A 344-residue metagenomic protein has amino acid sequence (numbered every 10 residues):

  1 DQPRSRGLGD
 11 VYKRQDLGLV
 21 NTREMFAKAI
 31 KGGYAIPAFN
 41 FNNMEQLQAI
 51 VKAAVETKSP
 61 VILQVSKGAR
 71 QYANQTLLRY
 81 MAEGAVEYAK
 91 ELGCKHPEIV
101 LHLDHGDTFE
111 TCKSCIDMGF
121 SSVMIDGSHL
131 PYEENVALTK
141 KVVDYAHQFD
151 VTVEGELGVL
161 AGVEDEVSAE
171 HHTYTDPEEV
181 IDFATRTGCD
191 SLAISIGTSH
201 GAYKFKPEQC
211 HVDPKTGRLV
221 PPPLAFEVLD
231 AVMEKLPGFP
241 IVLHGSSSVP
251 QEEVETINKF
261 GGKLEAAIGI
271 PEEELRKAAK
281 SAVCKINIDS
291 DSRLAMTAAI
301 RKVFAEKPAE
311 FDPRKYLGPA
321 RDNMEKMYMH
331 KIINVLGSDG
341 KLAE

Functional and structural regions predicted by a protein language model:
D1-Y12: Single conserved hydrophobic/aromatic residue that forms the stacking wall/gate of nucleotide- or nucleobase-binding
K13, L17-P37, E310-F311: Generic N-terminal amphipathic, Lys/Arg-enriched alpha-helix
T22-K28, M44-Q64, G68, L77-G93 (+5 more regions): Alpha/beta enzyme core
I36-N40, L101-H102, M124, I241-L243 (+2 more regions): Short catalytic-loop micro-motif centered on adjacent basic/acidic residues
Q75, R79, L101, L264-I268 (+3 more regions): Metallocofactor- and cofactor-centric catalytic cores in central/energy metabolism, strongly enriched
Q75-L77, K204-P207, Q251-N258, A279 (+1 more regions): Histidine/acidic-residue-rich catalytic or RNA/ligand-binding cores of hydrolases and nuclease-related proteins
L243-V249: Short catalytic/ligand-gating loop segments at beta-alpha or beta-beta junctions within enzyme catalytic domains
K259, I270-E344: C-terminal alpha-helical cap/extension of soluble enzyme domains
